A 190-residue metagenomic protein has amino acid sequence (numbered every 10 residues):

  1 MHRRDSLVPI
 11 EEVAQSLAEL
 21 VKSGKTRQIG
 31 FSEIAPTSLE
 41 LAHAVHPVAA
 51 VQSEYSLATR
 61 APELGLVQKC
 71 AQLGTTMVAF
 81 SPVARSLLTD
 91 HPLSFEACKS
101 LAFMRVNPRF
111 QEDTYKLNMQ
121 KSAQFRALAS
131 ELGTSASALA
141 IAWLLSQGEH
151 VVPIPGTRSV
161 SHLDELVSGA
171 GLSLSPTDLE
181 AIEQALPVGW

Functional and structural regions predicted by a protein language model:
R4-W190: Beta/alpha (TIM)-barrel catalytic core signal, keyed to glycine-rich beta->alpha loops juxtaposed to Asp/Glu that bind
